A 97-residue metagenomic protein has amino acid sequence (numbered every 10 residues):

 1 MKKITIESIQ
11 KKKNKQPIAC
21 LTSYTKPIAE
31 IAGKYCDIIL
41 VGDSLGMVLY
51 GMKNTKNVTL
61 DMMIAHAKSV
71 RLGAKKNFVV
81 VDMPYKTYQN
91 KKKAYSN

Functional and structural regions predicted by a protein language model:
M1-T22, K26: N-terminal amphipathic alpha-helix/helix-capping segment at the start of soluble metabolic enzymes
I28-I31, Y35-I38, L49-N97: Active-site beta->alpha loop and helix N-cap motifs at the rims of alpha/beta catalytic domains
I39-D43: Non-cysteine beta-strand/loop elements that form the S-adenosyl-L-methionine
